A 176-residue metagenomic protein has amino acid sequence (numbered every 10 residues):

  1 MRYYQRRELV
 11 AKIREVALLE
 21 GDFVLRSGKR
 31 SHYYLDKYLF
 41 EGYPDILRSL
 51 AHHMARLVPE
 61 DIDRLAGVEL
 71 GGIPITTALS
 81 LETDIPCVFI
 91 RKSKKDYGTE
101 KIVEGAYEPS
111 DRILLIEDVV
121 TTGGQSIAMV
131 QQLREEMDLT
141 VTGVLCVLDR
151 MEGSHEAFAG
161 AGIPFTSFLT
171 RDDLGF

Functional and structural regions predicted by a protein language model:
M1-E60: Active-site-facing substrate-recognition patch
R2-K12, Q131-F176: PRPP-dependent phosphoribosyltransferase catalytic core
G28, L65, C87: Conserved hydrophobic/aromatic pocket- or pore-lining residues that grip, position, or stack substrates in active sites
H52, R56, T77, L81 (+2 more regions): Short, well-ordered alpha-helices that flank and scaffold nucleotide-derived cofactor binding pockets
V58-P59, G105-P109, E136-M137, A157-F158: Solvent-exposed alpha-helices and their adjacent loops that cap or buttress functional pockets in soluble metabolic
D61-G71, L145: Short glycine-rich phosphate-binding loop at a beta-alpha junction
D63, D111, T142: Conserved acidic residues
T77-E117, T122-A128: Short, glycine/charge-rich flexible loops or terminal/linker lids adjacent to PRPP-binding catalytic cores
